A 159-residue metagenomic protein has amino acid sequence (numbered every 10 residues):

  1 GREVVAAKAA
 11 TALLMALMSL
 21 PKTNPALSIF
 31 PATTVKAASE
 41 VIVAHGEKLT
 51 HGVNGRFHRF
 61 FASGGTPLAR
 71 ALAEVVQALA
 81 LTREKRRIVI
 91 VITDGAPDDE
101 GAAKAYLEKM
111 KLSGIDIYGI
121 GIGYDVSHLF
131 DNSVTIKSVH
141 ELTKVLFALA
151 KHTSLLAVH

Functional and structural regions predicted by a protein language model:
G1-H159: Acidic, glycine-rich A-domain
